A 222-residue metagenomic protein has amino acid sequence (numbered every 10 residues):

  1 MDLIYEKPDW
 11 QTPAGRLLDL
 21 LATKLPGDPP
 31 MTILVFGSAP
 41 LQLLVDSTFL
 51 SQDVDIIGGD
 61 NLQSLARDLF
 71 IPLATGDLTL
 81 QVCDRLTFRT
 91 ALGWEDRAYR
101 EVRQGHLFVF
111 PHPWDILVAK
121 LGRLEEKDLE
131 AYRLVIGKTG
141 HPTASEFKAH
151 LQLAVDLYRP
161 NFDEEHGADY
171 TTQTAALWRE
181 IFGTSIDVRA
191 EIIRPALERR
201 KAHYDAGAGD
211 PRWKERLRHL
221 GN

Functional and structural regions predicted by a protein language model:
M1-N222: Compositionally biased terminal segments of proteins
